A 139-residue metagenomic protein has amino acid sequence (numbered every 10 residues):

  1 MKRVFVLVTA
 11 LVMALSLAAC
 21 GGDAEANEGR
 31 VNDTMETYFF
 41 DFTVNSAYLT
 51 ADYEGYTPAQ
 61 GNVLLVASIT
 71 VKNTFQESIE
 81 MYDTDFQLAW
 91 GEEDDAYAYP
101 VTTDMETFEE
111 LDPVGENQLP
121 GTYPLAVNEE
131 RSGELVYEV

Functional and structural regions predicted by a protein language model:
M1-L11: Positively charged n-region of N-terminal signal peptides that target proteins for export
L15-A19: C-terminal motif of bacterial Sec signal peptides marking the signal peptidase cleavage site
G21-A24: Bacterial signal peptide processing site
N27-G61: Low-complexity, acidic Ser/Thr/Pro/Gly-rich terminal tails and inter-domain linkers that flank the onset of structured
Y48-V66, E77-S78, T122-A126: Short, solvent-exposed beta-strand/turn "edge" segments of beta-rich domains on protein surfaces
S68-V71, L135: Buried hydrophobic-core signal for structured, non-transmembrane domains
K72-E129: The feature marks short-to-medium sequence segments in extracytoplasmic or secretory-pathway proteins
E129-Y137: Short strand-edge motifs at loop-to-beta-strand transitions and within beta-strands of extracellular beta-rich domains
